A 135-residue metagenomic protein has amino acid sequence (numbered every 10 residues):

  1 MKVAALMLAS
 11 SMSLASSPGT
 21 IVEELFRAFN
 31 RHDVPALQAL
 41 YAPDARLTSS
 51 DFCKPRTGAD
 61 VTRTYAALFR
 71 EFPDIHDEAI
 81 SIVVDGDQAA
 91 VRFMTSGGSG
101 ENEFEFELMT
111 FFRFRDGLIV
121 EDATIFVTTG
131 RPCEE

Functional and structural regions predicted by a protein language model:
K2-P43, C133: Short, low-complexity N-terminal intrinsically disordered segments enriched in polar/charged residues
M7-L8, M12-S13, T48, F69 (+1 more regions): Compositionally biased non-globular segments, especially hydrophobic aliphatic-rich helices of signal peptides
A9, G19, P43, D51 (+3 more regions): Aromatic-enriched hydrophobic runs in primary sequence
V34-V84: A solvent-exposed, acidic/Ser-Thr-rich amphipathic alpha-helical stretch
T62-E135: A beta-strand edge to alpha-helix "cap/lid" segment located at domain peripheries
